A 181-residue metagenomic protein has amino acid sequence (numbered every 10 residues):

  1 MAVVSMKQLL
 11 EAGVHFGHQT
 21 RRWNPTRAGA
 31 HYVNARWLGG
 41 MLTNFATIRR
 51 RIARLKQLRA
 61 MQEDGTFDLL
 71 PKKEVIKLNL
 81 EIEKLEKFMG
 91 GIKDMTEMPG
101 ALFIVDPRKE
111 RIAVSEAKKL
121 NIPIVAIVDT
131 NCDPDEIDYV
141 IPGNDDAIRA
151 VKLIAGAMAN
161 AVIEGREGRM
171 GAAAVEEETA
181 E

Functional and structural regions predicted by a protein language model:
M1-Q62, K72-K77, M95, E167-M170 (+1 more regions): N-terminal cationic and glycine-rich segments that engage phosphates or anionic surfaces
G13, L102, I154: Residue-level signature of catalytic and energy-coupling elements of molecular machines, predominantly ATP/GTP-dependent
A30-N34, F103, P123-I127, V162: Short hydrophobic alpha-helical runs that function as membrane-insertion/retention elements
W37-T43, P107-E110, T130-P134, D145-A147 (+1 more regions): Conserved nucleotide-binding/hydrolysis micro-motifs of P-loop NTPases
K84-M89: Phosphate-interacting basic helix/loop segments used at nucleotide- and nucleic-acid interfaces
T96-M98, D106: Membrane topogenic/interface segments and analogous intrinsically disordered interaction regions
K109-I141: Nucleotide-binding motor/catalytic cores of P-loop/tubulin-like NTPases across gene-expression machines
K152-E176: A charged, well-structured terminal subsegment
